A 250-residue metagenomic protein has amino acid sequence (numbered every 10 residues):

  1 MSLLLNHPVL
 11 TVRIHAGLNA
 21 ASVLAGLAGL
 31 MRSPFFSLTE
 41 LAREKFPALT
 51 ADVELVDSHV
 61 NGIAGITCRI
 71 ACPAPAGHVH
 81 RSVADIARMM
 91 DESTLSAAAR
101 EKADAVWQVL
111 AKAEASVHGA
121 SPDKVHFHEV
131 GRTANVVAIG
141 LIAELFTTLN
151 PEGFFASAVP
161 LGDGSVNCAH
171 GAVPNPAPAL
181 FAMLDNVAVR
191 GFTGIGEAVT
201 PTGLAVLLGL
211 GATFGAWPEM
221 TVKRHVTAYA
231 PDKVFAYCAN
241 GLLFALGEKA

Functional and structural regions predicted by a protein language model:
L4, G29-H118, A177-L180, D185-L204 (+1 more regions): Glycine-rich nucleotide/cofactor/substrate-binding loop typically near the N-terminus or early in the first domain
L4, P34-F35, P151-A250: Mobile "lid/hinge" segments at catalytic clefts and subdomain interfaces of large enzymes
L4-L10: Extreme N-terminal starter segment of soluble prokaryotic enzymes
L10-L27, F127-N150: Conserved phosphate/anionic-ligand binding catalytic regions in large, soluble enzymes, centered on
V12, A99, G119, V125-E129 (+2 more regions): General beta-strand structural signal in soluble alpha/beta enzymes
H15-A16, E44-K45, G131-T133, A158-V166 (+1 more regions): Acidic, glycine-rich active-site loops and adjacent beta-strand->loop/helix elements that engage anionic groups
A20, I66, A239-N240: Glycine-centered small-residue motifs that form tight turns and secondary-structure capping sites at repeat-unit
V109-E129, T133: Alpha-helical transmembrane cores and adjacent cytosolic helix/loop segments of polytopic membrane transporters
